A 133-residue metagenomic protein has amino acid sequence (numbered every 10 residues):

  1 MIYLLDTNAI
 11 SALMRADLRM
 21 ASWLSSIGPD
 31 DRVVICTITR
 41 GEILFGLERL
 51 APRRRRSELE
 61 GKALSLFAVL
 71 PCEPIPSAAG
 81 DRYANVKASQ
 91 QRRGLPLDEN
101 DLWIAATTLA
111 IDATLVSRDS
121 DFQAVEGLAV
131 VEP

Functional and structural regions predicted by a protein language model:
M1, A105, L109-P133: Acidic, PIN/NYN-like endoribonuclease modules and their adjacent C-terminal/linker elements
M1-I35, E48-L64: Short, well-structured N-terminal submotif of metal-dependent ribonuclease cores
L5-D6, C36, P96-D98, D119: Histidine- and aromatic-rich ligand-binding microenvironments
I10, R40-I43, F122: A generic structural signal for short hydrophobic patches within well-formed alpha-helices
W23, L66, R82, T107 (+1 more regions): Residue-level recognition of specific faces of alpha-helices
I38, I75-S77, R118, P133: Conserved beta-strand termini and adjacent loop/short-helix elements that scaffold enzyme active sites in alpha/beta
F45-E48, V69-T114: Active-site neighborhoods of divalent-metal-dependent phosphate/nucleic-acid chemistry enzymes
